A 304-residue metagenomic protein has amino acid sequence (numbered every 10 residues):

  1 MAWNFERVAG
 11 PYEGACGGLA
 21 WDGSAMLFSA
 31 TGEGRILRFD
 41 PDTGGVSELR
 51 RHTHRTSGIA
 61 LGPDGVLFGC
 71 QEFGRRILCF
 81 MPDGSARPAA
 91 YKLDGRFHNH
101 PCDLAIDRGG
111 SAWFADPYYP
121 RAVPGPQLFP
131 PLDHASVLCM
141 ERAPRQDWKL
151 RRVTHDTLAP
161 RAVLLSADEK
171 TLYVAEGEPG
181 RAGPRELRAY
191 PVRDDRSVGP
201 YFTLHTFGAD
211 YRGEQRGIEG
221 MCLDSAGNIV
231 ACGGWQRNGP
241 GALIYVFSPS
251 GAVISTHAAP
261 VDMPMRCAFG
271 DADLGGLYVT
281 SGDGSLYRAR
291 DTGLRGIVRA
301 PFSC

Functional and structural regions predicted by a protein language model:
M1-Y12, Y201-L204, R299-C304: A short helix->beta-strand "capping" segment at the edge of beta-propeller domains
G10-A25, H52-Q71, R76, L93-A112 (+6 more regions): Beta-rich, blade/repeat-based domains predominating in secreted/periplasmic proteins but also intracellular
L27-E48: Beta-propeller domains
R76-L78, P124, H134, A182-R188 (+2 more regions): Structural motif
F114-L132, A175-R181, C232-N238, A289: Short, conserved, GDST-rich strand-edge loop motifs in beta-rich repeat architectures
R142-R145, A189-S197, R290-I297: Short loop/turn segments immediately following beta-strands, especially the blade-tip and inter-blade linker loops
G180-E186, V192, H205-P249: Loop/turn-rich, solvent-exposed surfaces of beta-rich toroidal or solenoidal domains
M265-C304: Blade-level signature of beta-propeller repeat domains, shared across WD40, Kelch, NHL, RCC1 and BNR/Asp-box propellers
